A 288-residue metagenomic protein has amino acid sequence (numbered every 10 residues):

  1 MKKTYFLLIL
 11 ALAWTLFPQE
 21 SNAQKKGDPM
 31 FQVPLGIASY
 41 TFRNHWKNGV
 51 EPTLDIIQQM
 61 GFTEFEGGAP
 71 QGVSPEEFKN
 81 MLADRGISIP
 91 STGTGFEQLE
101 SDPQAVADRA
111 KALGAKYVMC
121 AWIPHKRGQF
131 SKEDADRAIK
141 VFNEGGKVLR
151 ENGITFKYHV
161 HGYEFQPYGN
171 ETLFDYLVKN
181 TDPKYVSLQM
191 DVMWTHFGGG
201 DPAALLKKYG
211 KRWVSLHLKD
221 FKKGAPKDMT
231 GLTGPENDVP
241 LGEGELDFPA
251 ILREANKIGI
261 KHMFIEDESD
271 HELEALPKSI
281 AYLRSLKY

Functional and structural regions predicted by a protein language model:
Y5-A13: Sec-dependent N-terminal signal peptides
L8, P18, N22-Y117, S187 (+2 more regions): N-terminal pre-domain/capping segments
A23-S39, K47-Q59, G114, E171-M190 (+1 more regions): Histidine-acidic metal/acid-base catalytic patches
F42-N48, E66-E77, G95-D102, K126-Q129 (+4 more regions): Acidic-and-aromatic substrate-binding clefts and catalytic sites of carbohydrate-active enzymes
E64, F96-L188, L273: Active-site acidic/histidine proton-transfer and metal-coordination neighborhood in alpha/beta enzyme cores
G67, C120, I265: Redox-cofactor binding/interface segments in oxidoreductases and associated redox assembly factors
E77-D84, V141-L149, A250, E254: Catalytic-core regions built around general acid/base machinery
